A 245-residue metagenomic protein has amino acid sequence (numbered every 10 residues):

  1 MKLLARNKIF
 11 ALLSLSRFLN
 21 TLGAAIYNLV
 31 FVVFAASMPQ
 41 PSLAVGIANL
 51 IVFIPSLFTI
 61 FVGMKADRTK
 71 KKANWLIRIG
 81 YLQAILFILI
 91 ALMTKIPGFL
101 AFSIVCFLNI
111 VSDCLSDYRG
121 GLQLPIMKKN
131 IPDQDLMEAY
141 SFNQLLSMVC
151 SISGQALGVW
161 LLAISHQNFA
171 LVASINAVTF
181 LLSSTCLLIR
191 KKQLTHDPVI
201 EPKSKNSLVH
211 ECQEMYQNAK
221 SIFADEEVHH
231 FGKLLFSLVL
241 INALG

Functional and structural regions predicted by a protein language model:
M1-F10, K192-K233: Juxtamembrane intracellular "pre-TM" segments in multi-pass secondary transporters
L12-N28, I51-M64, A73-Q83, I104-A163 (+4 more regions): Substrate-agnostic recognition of the 12-TM MFS/MFS-like secondary transporter fold
L29-L43: Short amphipathic helix-loop junctions that connect adjacent transmembrane helices in Major Facilitator Superfamily/SLC
A36, L89-M93, S112, C186-L187: MFS-fold secondary transporters
P39-N49, S141: Small-residue hotspots at the loop-to-helix junctions and early N-terminal turns of transmembrane alpha-helices
Q40-P41, K70-N74, A101, P132 (+1 more regions): A helix-boundary/kink motif common to multi-pass secondary transporters, especially Major Facilitator Superfamily
Y81-F99: C-terminal ends and interior cores of transmembrane alpha-helices in multi-pass membrane transporters/permeases
A173, A177-K203: Helix-loop junctions on the cytosolic side of multi-pass membrane transporters, especially the intracellular loop
